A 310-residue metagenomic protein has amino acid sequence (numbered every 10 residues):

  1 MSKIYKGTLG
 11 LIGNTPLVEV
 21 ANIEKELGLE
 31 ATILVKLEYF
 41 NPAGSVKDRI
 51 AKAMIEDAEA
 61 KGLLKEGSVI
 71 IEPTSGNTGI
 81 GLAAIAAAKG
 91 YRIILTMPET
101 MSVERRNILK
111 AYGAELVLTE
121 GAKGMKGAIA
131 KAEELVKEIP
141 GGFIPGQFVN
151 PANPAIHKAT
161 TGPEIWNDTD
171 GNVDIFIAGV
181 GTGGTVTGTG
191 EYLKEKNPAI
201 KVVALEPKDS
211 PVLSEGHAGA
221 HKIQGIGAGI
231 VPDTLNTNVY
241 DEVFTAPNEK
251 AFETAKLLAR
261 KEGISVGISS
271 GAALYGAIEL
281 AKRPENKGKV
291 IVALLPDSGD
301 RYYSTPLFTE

Functional and structural regions predicted by a protein language model:
M1-E310: PLP-dependent amino-acid enzyme catalytic core
